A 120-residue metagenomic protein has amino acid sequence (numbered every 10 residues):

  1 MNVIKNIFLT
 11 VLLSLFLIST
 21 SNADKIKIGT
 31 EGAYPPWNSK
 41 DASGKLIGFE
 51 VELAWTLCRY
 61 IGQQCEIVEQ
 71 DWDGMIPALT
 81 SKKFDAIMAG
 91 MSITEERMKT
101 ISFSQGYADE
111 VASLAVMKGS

Functional and structural regions predicted by a protein language model:
M1-N6: Positively charged n-region of N-terminal signal peptides that target proteins for export
I7-F16: Bacterial N-terminal signal peptides
L13, S39-A42, A54, A108 (+1 more regions): Short linear sequence elements within intrinsically disordered, low-complexity coil regions
I18-T20: N-terminal signal peptide c-region/cleavage motif recognized by signal peptidases
N22-D24, E110: Residue-level preference for short coil/turn positions at secondary-structure junctions
D24-M91, K99: Extracytoplasmic small-molecule ligand-binding "clamshell" domains of the periplasmic binding protein/Venus flytrap
Q63, M91-I93, R97-K99, F103-S120: A conserved helix-loop-strand patch within extracytoplasmic ligand-binding domains of the periplasmic binding
